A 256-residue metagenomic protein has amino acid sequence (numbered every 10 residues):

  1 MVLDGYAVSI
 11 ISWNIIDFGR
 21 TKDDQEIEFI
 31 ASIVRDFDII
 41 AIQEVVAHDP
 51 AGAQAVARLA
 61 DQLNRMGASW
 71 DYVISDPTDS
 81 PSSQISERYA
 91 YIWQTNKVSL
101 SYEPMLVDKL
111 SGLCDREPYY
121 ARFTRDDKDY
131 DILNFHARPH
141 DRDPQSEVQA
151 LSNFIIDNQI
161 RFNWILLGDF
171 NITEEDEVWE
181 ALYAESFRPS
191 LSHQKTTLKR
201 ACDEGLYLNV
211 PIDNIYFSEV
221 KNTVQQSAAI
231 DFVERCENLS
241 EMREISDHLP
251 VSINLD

Functional and structural regions predicted by a protein language model:
M1-R88, Q145, Q149, L239 (+2 more regions): N-terminal, active-site-proximal structural segment of metallo-dependent hydrolase catalytic domains
V2-I10, T95-L100, L113-A137, L255-D256: Beta-strand-turn-beta hairpins that frame and shape the catalytic cleft of phosphate-ester-processing enzymes
I15, E44-V45, A137, D169-N171: Active-site metal-binding loops of divalent metal-dependent hydrolases
R35, I39-I42, R58-A68, K97 (+4 more regions): Sec-exported extracytoplasmic/periplasmic mature domains
I42-E44, M66-P77, E103, F162-D169 (+1 more regions): Surface-exposed patches in mature extracellular/periplasmic domains of secreted proteins
H48, I156-I165, I172-D256: Metal-dependent phosphoester-hydrolase catalytic domains
S75-Y119, F123-T124: Extracytoplasmic mature domains of secreted/periplasmic and thylakoid-lumen proteins
A137-L151, E175: Active-site-proximal segments of metal-dependent phosphoesterases and phosphodiesterases across multiple
